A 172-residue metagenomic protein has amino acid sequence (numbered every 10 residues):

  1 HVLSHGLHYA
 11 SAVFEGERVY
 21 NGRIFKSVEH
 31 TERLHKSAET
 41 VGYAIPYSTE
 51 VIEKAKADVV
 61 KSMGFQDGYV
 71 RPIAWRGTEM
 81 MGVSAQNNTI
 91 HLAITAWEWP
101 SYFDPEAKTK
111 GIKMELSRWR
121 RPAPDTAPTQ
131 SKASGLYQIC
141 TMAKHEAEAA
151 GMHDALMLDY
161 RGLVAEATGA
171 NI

Functional and structural regions predicted by a protein language model:
H1-D58, M81-I172: Helix-start/capping segments and mature chain N-termini
M63-I73: Ordered, amphipathic secondary-structure segments that act as subunit-interaction surfaces in large macromolecular
W75-M80: Short, internal active-site loops enriched in acidic
